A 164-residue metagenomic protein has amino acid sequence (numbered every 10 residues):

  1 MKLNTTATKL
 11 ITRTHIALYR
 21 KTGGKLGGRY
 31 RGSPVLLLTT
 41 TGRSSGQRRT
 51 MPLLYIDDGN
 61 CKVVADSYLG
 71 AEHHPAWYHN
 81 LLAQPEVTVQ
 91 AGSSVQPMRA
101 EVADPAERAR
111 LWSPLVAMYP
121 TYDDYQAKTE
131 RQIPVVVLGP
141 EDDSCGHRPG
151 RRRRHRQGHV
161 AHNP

Functional and structural regions predicted by a protein language model:
M1-G28, G146, V160: Extreme N-terminal tail/first-helix region
R31-S33, R131: Short gly/pro-enriched beta-turn/loop segments at secondary-structure junctions
S33-L69: Short beta-strand segments
L37-T39, T88, V137: Residue-level detector of beta-strand face positions
Y68-Y122, K128-Q132, P140-D142: Short, structured beta-strand-loop surface elements
P97-E101, G150, H162: Short amphipathic beta-strand/extended segments with alternating polar/hydrophobic composition
Q126-R153, N163-P164: Charged phosphate-binding loop/patch that engages nucleotide di/tri-phosphates or the phosphate backbone of nucleic
